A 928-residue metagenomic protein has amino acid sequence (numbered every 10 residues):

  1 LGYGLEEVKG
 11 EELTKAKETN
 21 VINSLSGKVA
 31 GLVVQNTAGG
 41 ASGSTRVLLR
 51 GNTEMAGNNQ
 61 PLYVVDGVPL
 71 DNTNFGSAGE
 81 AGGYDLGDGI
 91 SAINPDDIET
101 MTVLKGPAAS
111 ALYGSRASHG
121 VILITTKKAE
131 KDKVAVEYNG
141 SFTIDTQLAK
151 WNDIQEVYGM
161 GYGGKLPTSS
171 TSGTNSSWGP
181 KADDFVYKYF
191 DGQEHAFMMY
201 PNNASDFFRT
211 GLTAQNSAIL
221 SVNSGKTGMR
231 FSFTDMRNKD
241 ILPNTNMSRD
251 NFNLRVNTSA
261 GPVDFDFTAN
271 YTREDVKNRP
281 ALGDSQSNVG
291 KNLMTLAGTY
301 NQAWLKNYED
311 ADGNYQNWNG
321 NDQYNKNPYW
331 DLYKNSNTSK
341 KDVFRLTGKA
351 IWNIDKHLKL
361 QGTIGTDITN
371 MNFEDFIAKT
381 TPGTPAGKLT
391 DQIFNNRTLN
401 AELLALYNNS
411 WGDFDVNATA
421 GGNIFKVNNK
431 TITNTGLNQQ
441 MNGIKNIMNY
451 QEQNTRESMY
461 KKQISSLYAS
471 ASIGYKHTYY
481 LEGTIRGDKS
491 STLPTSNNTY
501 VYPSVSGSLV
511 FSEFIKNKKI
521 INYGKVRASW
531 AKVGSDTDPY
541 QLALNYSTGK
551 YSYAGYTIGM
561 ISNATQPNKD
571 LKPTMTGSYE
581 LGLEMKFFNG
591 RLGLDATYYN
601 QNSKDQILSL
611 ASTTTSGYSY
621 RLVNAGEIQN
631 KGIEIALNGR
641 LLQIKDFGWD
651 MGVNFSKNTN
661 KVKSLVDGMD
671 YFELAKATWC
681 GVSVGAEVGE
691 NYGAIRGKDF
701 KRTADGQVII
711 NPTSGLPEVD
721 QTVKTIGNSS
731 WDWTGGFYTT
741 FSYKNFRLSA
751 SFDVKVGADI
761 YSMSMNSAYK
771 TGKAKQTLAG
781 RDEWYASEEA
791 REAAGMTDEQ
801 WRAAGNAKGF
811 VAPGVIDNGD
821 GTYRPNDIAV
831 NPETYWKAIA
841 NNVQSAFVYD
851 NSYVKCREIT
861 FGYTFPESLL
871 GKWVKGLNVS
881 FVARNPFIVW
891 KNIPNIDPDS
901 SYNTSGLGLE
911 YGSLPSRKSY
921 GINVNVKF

Functional and structural regions predicted by a protein language model:
L1-N253, N257-D266, R345, Y618 (+4 more regions): Short, small/polar-rich motifs associated with maturation and membrane association, primarily at protein termini
Y3, L13-K15, Q60, G179 (+8 more regions): Extracellular/periplasmic, surface-exposed regions of secreted and cell-surface proteins
N74-F75, Y162, S205-F207, K519 (+5 more regions): C-terminal beta-signal and adjacent terminal beta-strands/loops of Gram-negative outer-membrane beta-barrel proteins
S77-D88, H195-M198, T299-Y308, D312 (+2 more regions): Surface-exposed acidic, glycine/proline-enriched linker/cap segments that occur as 15-30-residue helix-coil
E137-E194, V623, R640-S729, I760-D827: Conserved small-residue
E194-A196, K277-V343, I558, K698-F700 (+2 more regions): Acidic/polar loop-and-plug regions of large Gram-negative outer-membrane beta-barrel proteins
